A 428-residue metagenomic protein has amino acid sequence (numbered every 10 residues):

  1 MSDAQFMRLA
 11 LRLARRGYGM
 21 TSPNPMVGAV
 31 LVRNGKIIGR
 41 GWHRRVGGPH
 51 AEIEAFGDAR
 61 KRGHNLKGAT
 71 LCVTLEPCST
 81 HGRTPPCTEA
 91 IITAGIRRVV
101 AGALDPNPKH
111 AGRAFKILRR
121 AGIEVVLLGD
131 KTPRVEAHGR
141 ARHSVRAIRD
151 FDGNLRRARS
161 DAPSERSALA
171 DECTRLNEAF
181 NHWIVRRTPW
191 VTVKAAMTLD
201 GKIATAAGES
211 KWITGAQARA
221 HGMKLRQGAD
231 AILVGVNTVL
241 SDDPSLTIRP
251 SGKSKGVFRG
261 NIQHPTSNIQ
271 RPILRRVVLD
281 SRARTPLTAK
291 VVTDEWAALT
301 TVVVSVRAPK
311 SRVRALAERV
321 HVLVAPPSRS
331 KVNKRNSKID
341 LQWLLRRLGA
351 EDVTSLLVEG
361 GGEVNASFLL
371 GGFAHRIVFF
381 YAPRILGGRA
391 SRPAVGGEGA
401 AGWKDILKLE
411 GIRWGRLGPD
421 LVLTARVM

Functional and structural regions predicted by a protein language model:
M1-G48: Flexible, acidic/Gly-rich N-terminal and inter-domain linker regions that tether and position cofactor-handling modules
A4-R8, R12-G17, S22-N24, R83 (+1 more regions): Enzymes that bind and transform nitrogen-containing heteroaromatic metabolites
R12, R16-G19, H43, I53 (+5 more regions): Charged/polar positions on well-ordered alpha helices
G19-P23, G47-G48, F115, V126 (+2 more regions): Proteins enriched for Cys/Gly/acidic motifs involved in redox and nucleic-acid/cofactor modification
L31-V135, L169, R275, T301 (+2 more regions): Zn2+-dependent cytidine deaminase-like catalytic core
I38-G39, R156, A204: Generic structural signal for well-ordered beta-strand positions
F56, T88, T174-N177, V378: Conserved protein kinase catalytic domain
G63, D130-A168, K253-R271, P327-K338: Intrinsic disorder/low-complexity segments
